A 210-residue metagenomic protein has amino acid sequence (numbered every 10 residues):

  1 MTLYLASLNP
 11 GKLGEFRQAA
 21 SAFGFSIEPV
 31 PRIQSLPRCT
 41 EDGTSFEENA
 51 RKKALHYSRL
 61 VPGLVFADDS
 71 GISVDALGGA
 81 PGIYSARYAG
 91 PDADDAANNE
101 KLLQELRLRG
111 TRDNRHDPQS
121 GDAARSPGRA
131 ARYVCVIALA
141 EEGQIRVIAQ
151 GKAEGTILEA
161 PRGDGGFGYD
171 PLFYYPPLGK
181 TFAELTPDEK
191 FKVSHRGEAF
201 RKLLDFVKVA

Functional and structural regions predicted by a protein language model:
T2-Y4, G11-A210: Anionic-ligand binding patches
